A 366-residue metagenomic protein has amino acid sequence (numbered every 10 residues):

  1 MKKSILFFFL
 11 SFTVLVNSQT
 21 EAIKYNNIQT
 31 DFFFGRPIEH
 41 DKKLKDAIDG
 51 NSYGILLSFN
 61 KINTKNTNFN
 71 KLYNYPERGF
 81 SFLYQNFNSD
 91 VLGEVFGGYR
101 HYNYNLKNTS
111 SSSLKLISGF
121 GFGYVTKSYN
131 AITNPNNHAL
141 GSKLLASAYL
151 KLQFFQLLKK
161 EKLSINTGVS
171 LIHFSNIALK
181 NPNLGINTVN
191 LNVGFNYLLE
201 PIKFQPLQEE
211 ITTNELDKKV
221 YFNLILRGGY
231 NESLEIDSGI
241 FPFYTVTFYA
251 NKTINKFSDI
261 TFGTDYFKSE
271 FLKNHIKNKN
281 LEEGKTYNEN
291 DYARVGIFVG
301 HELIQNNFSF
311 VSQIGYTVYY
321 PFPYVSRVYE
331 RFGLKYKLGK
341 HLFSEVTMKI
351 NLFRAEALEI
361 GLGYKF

Functional and structural regions predicted by a protein language model:
M1-T30, L114-L116, L163, F195-L199 (+1 more regions): Bacterial Sec-dependent N-terminal signal peptides
Q19-T67, P206-N251, K365: Short glycine/proline- and aromatic-enriched beta-strand/turn motifs that initiate or cap beta-hairpins
K24, D49-I55, N74, L92-G98 (+9 more regions): Residues that define the transmembrane beta-barrel architecture of outer-membrane proteins
I28-R36, F82-Y84, L116-Y124, T167-H173 (+5 more regions): Transmembrane beta-barrel strands of outer-membrane/channel proteins
T30, L57-K61, R100-Y104, S118-F122 (+8 more regions): Residues on the lipid-exposed face of transmembrane beta-strands in outer-membrane beta-barrel proteins
P37, N187-L207, A355-F366: Outer-membrane beta-barrel "beta-signal"
H40-K45, V91-E94, S128-P135, I177-L184 (+5 more regions): Outer-membrane beta-barrel translocator domains and adjoining extracellular loop/strand segments of Gram-negative
N66-F69, S110-L114, L158-I165, P201-F204 (+3 more regions): Repeated loop/turn-to-beta-strand initiation elements of outer-membrane beta-barrel proteins
